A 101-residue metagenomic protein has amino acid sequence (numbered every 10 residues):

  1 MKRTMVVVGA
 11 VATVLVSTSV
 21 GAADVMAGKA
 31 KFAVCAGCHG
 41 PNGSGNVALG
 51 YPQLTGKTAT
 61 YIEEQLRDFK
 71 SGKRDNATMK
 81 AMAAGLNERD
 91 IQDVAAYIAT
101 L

Functional and structural regions predicted by a protein language model:
M1-V8: Bacterial N-terminal signal peptides that target proteins for export
V8, A27, H39-S44, T55 (+1 more regions): Short glycine-rich loop/turn motifs that provide flexible caps or phosphate-binding loops at active sites
V8-A10, V20-G21, D93: N-terminal cationic amphipathic segment used for targeting or macromolecule association
T13-F32, N42, N46, G50 (+1 more regions): Electrostatic cytochrome c docking/interface patches
V25-A36, T55-E64: Sequence context surrounding c-type heme c attachment/ligation sites in exported
A33-P41, V94: The canonical Cys-X-X-Cys-His
H39-N42, T58-Y61, K73, N87-D90: Conserved functional loop/turn residues at catalytic and ligand-binding sites
V47-Q53, R67-L101: Axial heme c-ligation environment in periplasmic c-type cytochrome domains
